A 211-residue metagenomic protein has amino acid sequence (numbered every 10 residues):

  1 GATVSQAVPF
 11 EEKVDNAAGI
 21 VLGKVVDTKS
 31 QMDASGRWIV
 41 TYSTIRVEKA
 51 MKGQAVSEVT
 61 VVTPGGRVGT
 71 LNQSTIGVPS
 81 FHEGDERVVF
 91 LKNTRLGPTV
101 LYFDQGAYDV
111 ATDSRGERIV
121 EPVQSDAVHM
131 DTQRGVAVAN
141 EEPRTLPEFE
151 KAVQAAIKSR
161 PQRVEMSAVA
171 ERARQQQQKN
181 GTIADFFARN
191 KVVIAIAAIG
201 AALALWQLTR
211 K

Functional and structural regions predicted by a protein language model:
G1-K211: Transition segments tied to proteolytic processing and entry into folded domains
